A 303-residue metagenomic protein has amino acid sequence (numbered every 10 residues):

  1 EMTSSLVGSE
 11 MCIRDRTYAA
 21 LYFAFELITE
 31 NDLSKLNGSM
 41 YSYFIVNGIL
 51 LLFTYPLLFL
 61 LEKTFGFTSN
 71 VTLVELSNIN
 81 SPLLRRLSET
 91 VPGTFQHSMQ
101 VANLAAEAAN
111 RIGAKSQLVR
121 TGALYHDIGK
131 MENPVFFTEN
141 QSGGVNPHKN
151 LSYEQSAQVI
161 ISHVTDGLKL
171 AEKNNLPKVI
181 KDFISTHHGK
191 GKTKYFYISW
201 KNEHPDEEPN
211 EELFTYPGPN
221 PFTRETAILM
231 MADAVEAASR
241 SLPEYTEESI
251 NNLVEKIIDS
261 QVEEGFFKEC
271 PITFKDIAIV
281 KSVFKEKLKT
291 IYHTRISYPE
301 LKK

Functional and structural regions predicted by a protein language model:
E1-G8, I13: Single conserved hydrophobic/aromatic residue that forms the stacking wall/gate of nucleotide- or nucleobase-binding
E10, R14-L33: Hydrophobic transmembrane alpha-helices
E10, R14-T17, N37-Y43, N78 (+5 more regions): A glycine-rich phosphate-binding loop feature that marks nucleotide/adenosyl-phosphate handling sites
T17-F23, N37-K63: Alpha-helical membrane-embedded segments
E26-S34, F59, K63-V71, S142 (+1 more regions): Transmembrane helix-loop junctions in multipass membrane proteins, especially transporters and channels
E62-M99: Membrane-proximal helical linkers
L84-H97, A102-E247, N251, S260-E264: Divalent metal-dependent catalytic cores for phosphoryl transfer on phosphate-bearing substrates
V262-K303: Long, hydrophobic alpha-helical segments that serve as membrane-spanning/inserting helices
